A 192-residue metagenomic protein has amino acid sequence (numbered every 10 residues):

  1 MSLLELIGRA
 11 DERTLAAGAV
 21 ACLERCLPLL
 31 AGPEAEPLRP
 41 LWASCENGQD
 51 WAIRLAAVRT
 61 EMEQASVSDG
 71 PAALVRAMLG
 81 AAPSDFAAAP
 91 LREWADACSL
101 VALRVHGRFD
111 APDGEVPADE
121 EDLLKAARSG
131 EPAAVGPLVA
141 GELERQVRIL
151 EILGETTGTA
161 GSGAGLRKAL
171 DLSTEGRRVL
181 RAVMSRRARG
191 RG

Functional and structural regions predicted by a protein language model:
M1-R13, S185-G192: Actinobacteria-biased recognition of intrinsically disordered, low-complexity terminal regions
A16-S162: Structured binding/interaction patches within domain cores
V135-V139, R148-G192: Mature, well-folded catalytic/scaffold domains that follow N-terminal targeting or propeptide regions
